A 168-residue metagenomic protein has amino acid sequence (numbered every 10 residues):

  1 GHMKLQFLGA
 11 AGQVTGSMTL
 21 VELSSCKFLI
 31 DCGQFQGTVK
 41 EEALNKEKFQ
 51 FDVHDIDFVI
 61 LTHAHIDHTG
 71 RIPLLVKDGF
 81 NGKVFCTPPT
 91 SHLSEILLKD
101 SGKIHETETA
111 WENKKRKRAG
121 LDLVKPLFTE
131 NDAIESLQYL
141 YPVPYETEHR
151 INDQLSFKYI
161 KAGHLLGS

Functional and structural regions predicted by a protein language model:
H2-H54, E135-S168: Core dinuclear metal-dependent hydrolase active-site scaffold
S24-G82, C86-T90, L97-L140: Pre-active-site segment of Zn-dependent metallo-hydrolases
